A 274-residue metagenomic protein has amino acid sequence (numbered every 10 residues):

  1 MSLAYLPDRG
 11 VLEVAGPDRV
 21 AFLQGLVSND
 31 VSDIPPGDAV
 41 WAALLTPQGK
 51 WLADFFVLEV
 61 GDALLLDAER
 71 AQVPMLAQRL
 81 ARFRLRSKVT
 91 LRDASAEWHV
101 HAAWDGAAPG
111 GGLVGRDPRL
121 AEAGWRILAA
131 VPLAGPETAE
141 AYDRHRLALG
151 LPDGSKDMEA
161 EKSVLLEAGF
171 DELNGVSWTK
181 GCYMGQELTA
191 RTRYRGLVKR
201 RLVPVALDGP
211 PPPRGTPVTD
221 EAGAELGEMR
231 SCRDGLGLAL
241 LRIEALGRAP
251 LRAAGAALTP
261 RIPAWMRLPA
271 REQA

Functional and structural regions predicted by a protein language model:
M1-L52: Acidic, proline/glycine-enriched N-terminal capping motif
S2-Y5, G10-V11, F56-P152: Acidic, low-complexity central loop/insert segments
G16, L66, I127, G185 (+1 more regions): Residue-level signal for inorganic ion chemistry
D18-L23, V73-A77, A108-G110, V131-P136 (+2 more regions): Short, conserved charged micro-motifs
D30-V31, A81-K88, A134-D143, E221-L226 (+1 more regions): A common structural junction motif
V40-L45, A102-G112, G209-A222: Short amphipathic alpha-helix segments
L120-A206: Anionic-ligand-binding alpha/beta catalytic cores of soluble enzymes and soluble regulatory domains that recognize
A168-N174, A190-A274: Glycine-rich, small/acidic residue-mixed loop/short-helix segments
